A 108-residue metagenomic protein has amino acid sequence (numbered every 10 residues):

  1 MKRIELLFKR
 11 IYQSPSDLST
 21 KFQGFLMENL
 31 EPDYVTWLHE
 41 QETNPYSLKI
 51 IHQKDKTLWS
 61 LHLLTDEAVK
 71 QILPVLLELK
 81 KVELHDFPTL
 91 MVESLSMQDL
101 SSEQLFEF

Functional and structural regions predicted by a protein language model:
M1-F108: RNA-interacting cores
